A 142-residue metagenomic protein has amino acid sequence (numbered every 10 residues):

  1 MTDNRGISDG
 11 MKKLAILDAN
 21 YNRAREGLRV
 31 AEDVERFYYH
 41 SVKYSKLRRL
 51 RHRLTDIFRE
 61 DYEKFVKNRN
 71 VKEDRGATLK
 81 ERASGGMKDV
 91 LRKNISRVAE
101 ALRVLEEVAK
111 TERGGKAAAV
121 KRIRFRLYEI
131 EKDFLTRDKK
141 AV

Functional and structural regions predicted by a protein language model:
D3-A19, E26-V142: Structural preference for solvent-exposed beta-strand-turn elements and adjacent flexible terminal/loop segments within
